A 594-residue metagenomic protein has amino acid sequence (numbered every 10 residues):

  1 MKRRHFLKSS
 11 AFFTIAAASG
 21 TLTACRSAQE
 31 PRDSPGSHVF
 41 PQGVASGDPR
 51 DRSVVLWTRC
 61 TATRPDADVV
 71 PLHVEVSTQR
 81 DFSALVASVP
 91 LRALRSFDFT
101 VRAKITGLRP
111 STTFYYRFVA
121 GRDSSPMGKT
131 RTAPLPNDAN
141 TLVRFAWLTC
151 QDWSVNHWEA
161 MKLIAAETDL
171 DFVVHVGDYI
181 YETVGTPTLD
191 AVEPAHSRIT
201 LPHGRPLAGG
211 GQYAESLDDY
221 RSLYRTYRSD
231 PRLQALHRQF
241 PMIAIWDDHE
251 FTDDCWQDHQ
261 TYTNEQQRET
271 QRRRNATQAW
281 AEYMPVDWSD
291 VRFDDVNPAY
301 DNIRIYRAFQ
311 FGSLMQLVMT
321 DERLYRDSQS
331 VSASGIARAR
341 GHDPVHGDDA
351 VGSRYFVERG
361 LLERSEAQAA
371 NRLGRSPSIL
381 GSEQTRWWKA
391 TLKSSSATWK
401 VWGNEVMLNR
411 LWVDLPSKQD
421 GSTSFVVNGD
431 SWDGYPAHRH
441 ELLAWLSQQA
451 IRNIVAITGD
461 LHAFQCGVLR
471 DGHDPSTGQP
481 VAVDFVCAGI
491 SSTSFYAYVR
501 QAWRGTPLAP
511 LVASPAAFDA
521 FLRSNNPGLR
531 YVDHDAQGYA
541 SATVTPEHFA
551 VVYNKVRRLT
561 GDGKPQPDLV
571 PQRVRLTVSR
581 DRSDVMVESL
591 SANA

Functional and structural regions predicted by a protein language model:
H5-R26: N-terminal export signals
R26-K104, L108-A594: Long, structured stretches of catalytic cores involved in phosphate-ester chemistry, encompassing
